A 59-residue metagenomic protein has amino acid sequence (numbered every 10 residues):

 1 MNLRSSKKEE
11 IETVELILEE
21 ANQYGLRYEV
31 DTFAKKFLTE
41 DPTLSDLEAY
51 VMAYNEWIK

Functional and structural regions predicted by a protein language model:
M1-K59: C-terminal alpha-helical interaction appendages
